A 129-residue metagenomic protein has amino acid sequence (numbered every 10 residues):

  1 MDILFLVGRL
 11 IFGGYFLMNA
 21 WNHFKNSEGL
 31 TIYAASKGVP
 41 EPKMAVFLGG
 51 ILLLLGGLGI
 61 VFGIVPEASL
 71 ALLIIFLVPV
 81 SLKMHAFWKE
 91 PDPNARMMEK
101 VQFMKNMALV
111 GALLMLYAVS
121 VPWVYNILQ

Functional and structural regions predicted by a protein language model:
M1-G29, A35, P40-L55, V61-Q129: Extended, low-polarity transmembrane helix blocks
